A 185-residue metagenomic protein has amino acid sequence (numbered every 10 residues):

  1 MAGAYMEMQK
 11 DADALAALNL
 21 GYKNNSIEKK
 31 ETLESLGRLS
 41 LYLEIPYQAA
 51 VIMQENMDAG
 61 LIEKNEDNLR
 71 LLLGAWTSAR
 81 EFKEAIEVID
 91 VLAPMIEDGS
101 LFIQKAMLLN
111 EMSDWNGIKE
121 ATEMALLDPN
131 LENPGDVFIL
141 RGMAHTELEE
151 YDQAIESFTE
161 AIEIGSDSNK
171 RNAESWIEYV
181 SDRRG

Functional and structural regions predicted by a protein language model:
M1-E147, Q153-G185: Alpha-solenoid helical repeat scaffolds
